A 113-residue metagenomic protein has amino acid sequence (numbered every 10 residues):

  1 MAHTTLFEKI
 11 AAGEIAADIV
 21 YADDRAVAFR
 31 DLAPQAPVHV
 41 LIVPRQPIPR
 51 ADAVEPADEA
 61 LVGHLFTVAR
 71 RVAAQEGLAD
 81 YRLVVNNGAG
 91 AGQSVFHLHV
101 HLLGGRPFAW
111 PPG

Functional and structural regions predicted by a protein language model:
M1-G113: HIT superfamily nucleotide-processing domains
